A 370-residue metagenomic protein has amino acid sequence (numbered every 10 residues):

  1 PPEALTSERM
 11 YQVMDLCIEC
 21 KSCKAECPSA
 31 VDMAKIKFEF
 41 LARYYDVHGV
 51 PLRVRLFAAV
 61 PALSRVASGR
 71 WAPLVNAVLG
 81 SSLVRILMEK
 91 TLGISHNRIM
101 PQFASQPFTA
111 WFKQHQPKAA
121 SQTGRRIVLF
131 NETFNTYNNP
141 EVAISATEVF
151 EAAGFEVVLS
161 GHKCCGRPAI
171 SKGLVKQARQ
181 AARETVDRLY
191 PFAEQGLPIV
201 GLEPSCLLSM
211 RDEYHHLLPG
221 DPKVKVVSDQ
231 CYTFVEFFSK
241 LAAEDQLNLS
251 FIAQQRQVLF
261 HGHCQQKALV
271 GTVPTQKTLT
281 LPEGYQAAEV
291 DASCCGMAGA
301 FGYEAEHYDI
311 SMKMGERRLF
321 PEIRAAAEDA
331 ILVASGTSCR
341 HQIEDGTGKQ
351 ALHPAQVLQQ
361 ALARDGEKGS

Functional and structural regions predicted by a protein language model:
P1-E19: Ferredoxin-like iron-sulfur electron-transfer modules
E3-T6, S29, G220-K223: Residue-level recognition of alpha-helical structural elements
M14-H48: Repeat-solenoid scaffold signature
A34-S370: Iron-sulfur cluster-binding electron-transfer modules in prokaryotic oxidoreductases
